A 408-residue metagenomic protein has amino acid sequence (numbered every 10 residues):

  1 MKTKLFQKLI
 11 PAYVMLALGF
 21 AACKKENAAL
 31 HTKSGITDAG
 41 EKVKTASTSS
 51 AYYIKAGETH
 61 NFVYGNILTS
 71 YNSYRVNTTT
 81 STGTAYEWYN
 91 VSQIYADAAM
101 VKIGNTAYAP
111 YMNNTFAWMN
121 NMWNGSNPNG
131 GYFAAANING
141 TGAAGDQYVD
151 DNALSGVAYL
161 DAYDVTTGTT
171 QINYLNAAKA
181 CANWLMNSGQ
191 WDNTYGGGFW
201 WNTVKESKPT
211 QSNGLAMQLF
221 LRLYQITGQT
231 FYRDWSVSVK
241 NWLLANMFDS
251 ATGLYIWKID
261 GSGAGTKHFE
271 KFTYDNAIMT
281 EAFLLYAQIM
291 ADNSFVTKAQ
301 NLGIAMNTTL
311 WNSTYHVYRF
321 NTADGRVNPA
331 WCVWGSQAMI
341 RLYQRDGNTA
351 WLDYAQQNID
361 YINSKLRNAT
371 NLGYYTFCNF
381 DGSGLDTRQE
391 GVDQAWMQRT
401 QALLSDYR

Functional and structural regions predicted by a protein language model:
K2-A12: Bacterial N-terminal signal peptides that target proteins for export
G19-A22: C-terminal motif of bacterial Sec signal peptides marking the signal peptidase cleavage site
K25-G142, I172-W201, V237-S238, W242 (+8 more regions): Low-complexity, Ser/Thr/Pro/Gly-enriched N-terminal "stalk/linker" regions
N61, G65-L68, N127-G131, A135 (+7 more regions): The feature captures the catalytic groove of carbohydrate-active enzymes
Y71-A98, K102, A135-S155, W200-N213 (+3 more regions): Solvent-exposed loop and edge beta-strand segments that line ligand/cofactor-binding and catalytic clefts
V91-A107, L154-T169, L215-Q229, I278-D292 (+2 more regions): Well-ordered alpha-helical scaffold segments within catalytic/enzyme domains
F272-M290, F295-L310: Oxyanion-binding "anion nests"
F295-A338: A beta-strand-loop signature enriched in Asp, Gly, Thr, and Trp that corresponds to the sialidase/neuraminidase Asp-box
